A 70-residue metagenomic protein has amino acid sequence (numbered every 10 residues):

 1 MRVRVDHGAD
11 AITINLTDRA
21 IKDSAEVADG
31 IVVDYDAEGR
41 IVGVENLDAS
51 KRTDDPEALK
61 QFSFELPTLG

Functional and structural regions predicted by a protein language model:
M1-G70: Small, basic N-terminal interaction modules of short regulatory proteins
